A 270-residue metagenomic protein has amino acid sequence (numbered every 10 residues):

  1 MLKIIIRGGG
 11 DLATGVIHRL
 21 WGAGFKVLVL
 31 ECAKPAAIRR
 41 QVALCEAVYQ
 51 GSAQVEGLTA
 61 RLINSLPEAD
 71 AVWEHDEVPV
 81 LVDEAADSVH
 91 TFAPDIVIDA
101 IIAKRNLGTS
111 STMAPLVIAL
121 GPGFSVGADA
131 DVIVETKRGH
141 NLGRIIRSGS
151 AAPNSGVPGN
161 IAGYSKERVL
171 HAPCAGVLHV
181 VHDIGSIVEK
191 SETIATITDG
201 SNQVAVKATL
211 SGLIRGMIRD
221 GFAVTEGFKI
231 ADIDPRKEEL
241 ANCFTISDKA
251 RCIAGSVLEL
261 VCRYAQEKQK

Functional and structural regions predicted by a protein language model:
M1-K270: Well-ordered secondary-structure scaffolds
